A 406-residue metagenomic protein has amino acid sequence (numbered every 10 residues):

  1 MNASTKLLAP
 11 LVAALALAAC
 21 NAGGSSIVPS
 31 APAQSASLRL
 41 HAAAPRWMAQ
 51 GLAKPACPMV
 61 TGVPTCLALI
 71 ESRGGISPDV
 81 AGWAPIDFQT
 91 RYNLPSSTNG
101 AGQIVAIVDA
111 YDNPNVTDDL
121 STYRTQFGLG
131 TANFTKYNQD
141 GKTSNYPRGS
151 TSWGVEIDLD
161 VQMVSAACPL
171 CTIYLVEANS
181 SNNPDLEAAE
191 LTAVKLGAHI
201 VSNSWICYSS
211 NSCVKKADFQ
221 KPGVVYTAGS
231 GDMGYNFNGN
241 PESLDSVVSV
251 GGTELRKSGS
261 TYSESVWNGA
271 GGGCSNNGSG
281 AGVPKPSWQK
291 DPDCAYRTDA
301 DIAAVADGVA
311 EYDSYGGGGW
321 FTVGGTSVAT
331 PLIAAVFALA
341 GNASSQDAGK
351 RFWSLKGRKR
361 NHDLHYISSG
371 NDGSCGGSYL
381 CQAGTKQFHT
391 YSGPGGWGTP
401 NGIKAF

Functional and structural regions predicted by a protein language model:
M1-A9: Bacterial N-terminal signal peptides that target proteins for export
A14, G51, M59-V60, S369 (+1 more regions): Processing junctions and N-termini across compartments
A16-A19: C-terminal motif of bacterial Sec signal peptides marking the signal peptidase cleavage site
N21-G24: Bacterial signal peptide processing site
V28-G252, N276-G324, T330, G341-K350 (+2 more regions): Substrate-binding/charge-relay-adjacent region of secreted/lumenal peptidase catalytic domains
S249-G280: Polar, glycine-rich mid-to-C-terminal structural blocks that act as macromolecule-binding/assembly scaffolds
V336: Walker A/P-loop NTP-binding active-site region of P-loop NTPases, recognizing the glycine-rich GxxxxGKT/S
G341-G393, N401: An often Trp-containing, charged/polar helix-loop segment at the C-terminal end of enzyme catalytic cores
